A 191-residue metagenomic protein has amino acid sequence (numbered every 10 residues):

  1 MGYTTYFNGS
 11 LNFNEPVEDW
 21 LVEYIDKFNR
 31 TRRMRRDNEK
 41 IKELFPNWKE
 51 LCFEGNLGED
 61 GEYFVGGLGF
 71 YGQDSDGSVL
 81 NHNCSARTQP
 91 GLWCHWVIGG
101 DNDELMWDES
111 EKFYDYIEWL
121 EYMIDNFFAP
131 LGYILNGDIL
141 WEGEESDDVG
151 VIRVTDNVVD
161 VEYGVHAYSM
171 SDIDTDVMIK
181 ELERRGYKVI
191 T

Functional and structural regions predicted by a protein language model:
M1-R33, K188-T191: Short, extreme N-terminal segment that most often corresponds to the first beta-strand
K27, R35, K40, P46-D174 (+2 more regions): Charged interaction segments
